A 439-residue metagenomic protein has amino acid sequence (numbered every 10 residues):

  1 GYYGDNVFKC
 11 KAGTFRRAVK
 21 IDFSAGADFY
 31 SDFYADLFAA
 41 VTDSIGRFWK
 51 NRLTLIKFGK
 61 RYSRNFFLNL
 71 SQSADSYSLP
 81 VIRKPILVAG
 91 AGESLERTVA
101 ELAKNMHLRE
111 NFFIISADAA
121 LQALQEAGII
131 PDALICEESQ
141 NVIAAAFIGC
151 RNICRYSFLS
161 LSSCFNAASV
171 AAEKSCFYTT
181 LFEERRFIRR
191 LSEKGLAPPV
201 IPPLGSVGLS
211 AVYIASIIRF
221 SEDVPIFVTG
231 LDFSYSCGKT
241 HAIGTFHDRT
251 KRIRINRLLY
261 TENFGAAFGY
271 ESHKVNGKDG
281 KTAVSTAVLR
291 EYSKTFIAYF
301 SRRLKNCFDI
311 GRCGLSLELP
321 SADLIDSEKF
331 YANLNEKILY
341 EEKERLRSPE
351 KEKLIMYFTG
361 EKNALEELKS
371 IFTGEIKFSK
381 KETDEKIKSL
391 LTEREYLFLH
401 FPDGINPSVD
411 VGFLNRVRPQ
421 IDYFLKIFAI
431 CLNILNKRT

Functional and structural regions predicted by a protein language model:
G1-Y3, G90-L95, L121, G205-S206 (+2 more regions): Gly/Ser/Thr-rich loops at beta-strand to alpha-helix junctions that form or flank small-molecule/cofactor-binding
G1-Y62, Q122-S221, F372-E375, S379 (+1 more regions): Acidic/Gly/His-enriched mid-domain segments of enzyme catalytic cores or analogous surface patches that mediate
L70-V81, T98-L102: A short, basic/flexible loop-to-alpha-helix module at the beginning of a structural domain
L79-L87, E110: A short, charged/proline- and glycine-enriched loop that marks the coil->beta-strand transition at the N-terminal
I86-G90, I114-S116, I135, S160 (+1 more regions): Structural motif
V99-K104, R109-E126, V142: Histidine-anchored nucleotide/phosphate-binding helix
S163-A332: C-terminal catalytic or substrate-handling cores of phosphate/nucleotide- and metal-cofactor-dependent proteins acting
T282, A287-T439: Long, compositionally biased charged/polar accessory segments in the mid-to-C-terminal portions of proteins
